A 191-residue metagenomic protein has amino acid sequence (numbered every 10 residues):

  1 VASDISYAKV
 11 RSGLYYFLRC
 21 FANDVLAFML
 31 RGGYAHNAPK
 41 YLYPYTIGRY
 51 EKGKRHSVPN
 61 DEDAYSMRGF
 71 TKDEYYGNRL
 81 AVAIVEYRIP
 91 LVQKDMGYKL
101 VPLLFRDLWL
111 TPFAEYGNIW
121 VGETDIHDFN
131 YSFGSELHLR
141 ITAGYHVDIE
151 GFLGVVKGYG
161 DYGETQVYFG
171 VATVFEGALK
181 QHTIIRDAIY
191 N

Functional and structural regions predicted by a protein language model:
V1-L104, W120, A178-N191: C-terminal outer-membrane beta-barrel translocator/porin domains of Gram-negative envelope proteins and their
L14, F28-G32, V85, L110-A114 (+2 more regions): Membrane-embedded beta-strand positions of outer-membrane beta-barrel proteins
Y16-L18, Y87-I89, L139-I141, K157 (+1 more regions): Residue-level signature of outer-membrane beta-barrel architecture
N23, W109-P112, Y116-F133, T142: Outer-membrane beta-barrel transmembrane domain signature
Y43-E51, D128-N130, Y168-A172: Flexible, surface-exposed loop regions and adjacent strand-edge segments of Gram-negative outer-membrane beta-barrel
S66-R68, E150-G158, T165-V167: Short beta-alpha connecting loops at secondary-structure transitions that line or flank enzyme active sites
H127-E150, K157-Y162: Membrane-interface anchoring segments and C-terminal beta-barrel signals
G134-S135, E164-N191: Outer-membrane beta-barrel "beta-signal"
